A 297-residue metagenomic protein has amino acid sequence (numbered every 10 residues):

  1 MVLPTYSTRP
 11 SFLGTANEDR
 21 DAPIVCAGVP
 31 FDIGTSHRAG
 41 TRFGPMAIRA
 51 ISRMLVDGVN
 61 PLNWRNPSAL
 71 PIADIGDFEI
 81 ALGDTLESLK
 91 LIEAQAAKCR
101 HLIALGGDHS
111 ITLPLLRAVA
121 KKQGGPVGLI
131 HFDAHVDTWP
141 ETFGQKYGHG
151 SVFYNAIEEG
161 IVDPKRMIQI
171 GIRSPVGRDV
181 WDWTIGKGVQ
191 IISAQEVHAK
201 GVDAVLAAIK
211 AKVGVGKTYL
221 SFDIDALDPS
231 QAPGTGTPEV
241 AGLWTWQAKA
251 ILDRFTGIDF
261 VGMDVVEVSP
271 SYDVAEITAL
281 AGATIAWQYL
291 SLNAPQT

Functional and structural regions predicted by a protein language model:
V2-T297: Conserved alpha-helical scaffold segments that buttress catalytic/binding sites
